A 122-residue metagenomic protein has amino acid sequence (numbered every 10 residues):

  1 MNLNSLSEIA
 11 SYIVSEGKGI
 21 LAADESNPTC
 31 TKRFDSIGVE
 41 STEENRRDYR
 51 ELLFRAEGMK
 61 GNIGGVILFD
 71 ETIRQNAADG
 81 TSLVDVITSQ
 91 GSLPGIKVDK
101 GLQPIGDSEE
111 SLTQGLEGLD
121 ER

Functional and structural regions predicted by a protein language model:
M1-R122: Alpha/beta catalytic barrel-like cores
